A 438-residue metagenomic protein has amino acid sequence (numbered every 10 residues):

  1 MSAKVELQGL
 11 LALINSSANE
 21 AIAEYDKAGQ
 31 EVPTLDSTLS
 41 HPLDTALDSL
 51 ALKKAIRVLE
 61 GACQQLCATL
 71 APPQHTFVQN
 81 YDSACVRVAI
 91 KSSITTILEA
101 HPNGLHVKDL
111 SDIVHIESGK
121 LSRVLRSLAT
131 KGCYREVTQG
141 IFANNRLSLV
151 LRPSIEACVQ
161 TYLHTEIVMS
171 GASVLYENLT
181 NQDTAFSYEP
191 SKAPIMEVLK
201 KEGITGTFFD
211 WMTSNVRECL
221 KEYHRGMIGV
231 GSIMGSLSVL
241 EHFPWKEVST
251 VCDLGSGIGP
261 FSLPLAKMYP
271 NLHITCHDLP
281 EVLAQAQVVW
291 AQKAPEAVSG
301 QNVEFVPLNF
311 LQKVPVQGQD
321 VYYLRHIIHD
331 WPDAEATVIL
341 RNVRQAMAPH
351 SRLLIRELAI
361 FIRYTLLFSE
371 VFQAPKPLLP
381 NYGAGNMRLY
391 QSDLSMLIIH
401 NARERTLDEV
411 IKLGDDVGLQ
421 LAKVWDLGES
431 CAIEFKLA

Functional and structural regions predicted by a protein language model:
M1-S122, E136-T138, W245-A438: Alpha-helical subdomain
S37-T250: Conserved Class I S-adenosyl-L-methionine-dependent methyltransferase catalytic core
